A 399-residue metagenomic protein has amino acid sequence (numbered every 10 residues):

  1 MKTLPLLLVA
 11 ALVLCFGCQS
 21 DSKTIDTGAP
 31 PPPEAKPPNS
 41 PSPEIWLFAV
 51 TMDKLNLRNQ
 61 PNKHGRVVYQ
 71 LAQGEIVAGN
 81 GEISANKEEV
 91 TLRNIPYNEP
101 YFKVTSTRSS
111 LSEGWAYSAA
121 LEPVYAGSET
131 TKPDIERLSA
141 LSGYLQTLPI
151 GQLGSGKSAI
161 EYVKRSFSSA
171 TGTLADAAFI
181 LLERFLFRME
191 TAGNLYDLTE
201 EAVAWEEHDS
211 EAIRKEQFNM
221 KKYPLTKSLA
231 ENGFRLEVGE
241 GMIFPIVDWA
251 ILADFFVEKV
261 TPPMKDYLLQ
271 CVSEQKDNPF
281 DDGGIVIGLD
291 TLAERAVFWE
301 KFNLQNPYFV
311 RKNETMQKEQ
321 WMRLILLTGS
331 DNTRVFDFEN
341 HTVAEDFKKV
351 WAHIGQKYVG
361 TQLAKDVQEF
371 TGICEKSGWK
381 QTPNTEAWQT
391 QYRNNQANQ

Functional and structural regions predicted by a protein language model:
L14-G17: C-terminal motif of bacterial Sec signal peptides marking the signal peptidase cleavage site
Q19-D21: Bacterial signal peptide processing site
T24-I45, R66, T91-E136: Boundary regions of SH3-family modules and the immediately adjacent low-complexity/disordered segments in eukaryotic
K36-N39, E44-N56, K63, G127-R184: N-terminal mature-domain "stem" immediately C-terminal to a signal peptide or N-terminal signal-anchor/transmembrane
N59-E82: SH3/SH3-like (including bacterial SH3b) beta-barrel domains that bind proline-rich motifs or cell-wall ligands
H64, S169-T173, A250-P263, F302-E314 (+2 more regions): Short solvent-exposed coil/turn linkers within tandem alpha-helical repeat scaffolds
A170-E300, F309: Acidic/His-rich structured neighborhood in mature extracellular/periplasmic domains
L324-I325, F336-Q399: A cross-kingdom marker for long, charged
